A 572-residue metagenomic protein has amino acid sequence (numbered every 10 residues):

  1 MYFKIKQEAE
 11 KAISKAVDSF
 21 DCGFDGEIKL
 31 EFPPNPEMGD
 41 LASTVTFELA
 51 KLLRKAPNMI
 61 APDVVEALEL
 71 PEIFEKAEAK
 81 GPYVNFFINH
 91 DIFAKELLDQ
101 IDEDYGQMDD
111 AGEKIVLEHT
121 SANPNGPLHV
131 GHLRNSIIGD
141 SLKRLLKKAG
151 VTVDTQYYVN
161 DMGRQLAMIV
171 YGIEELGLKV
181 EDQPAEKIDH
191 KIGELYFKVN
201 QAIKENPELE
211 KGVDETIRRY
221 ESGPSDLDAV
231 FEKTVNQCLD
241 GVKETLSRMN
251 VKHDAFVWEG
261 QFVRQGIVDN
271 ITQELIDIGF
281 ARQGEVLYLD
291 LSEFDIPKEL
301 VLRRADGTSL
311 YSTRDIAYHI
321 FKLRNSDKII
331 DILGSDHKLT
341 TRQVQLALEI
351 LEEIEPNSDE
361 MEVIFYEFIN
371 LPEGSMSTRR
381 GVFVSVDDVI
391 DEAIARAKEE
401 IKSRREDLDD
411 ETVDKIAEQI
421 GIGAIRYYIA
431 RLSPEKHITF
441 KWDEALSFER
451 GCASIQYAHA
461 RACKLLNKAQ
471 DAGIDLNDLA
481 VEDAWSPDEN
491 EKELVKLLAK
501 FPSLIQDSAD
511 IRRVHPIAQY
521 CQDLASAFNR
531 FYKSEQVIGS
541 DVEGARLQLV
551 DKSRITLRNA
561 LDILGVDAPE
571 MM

Functional and structural regions predicted by a protein language model:
M1-A94, D109-M572: Non-catalytic interaction-recognition regions
D99-D110: Flexible, low-complexity linker/hinge segments
